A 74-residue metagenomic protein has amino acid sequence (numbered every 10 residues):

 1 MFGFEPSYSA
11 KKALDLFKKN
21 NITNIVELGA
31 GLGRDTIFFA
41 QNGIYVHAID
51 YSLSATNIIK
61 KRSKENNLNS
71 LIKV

Functional and structural regions predicted by a protein language model:
G3-I22: Conserved alpha-helix/loop element of class I SAM-dependent methyltransferases that forms part of the SAM/SAH-binding
N21-G31: Conserved class I S-adenosyl-L-methionine
A40-Q41: Gly/Ala-rich phosphate-binding loop of Rossmann-like dinucleotide-binding domains, activating on the conserved
Y45-D50: Conserved SAM-binding motif I beta-strand of class I
S52-S54: Conserved SAM/SAH-binding beta-strand->alpha-helix loop
I59-K60: Conserved SAM-binding loop
N66-V74: Conserved SAM-binding strand-loop segment of SAM-dependent methyltransferases
